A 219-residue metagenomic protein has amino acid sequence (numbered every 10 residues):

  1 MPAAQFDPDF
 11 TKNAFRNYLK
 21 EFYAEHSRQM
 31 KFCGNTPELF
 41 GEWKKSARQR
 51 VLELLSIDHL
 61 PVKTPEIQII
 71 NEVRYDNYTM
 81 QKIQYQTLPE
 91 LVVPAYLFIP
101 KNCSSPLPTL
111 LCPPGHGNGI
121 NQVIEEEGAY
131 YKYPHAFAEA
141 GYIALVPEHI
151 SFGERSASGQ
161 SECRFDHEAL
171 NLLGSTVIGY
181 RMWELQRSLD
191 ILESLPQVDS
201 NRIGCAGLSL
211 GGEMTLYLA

Functional and structural regions predicted by a protein language model:
M1-S27: Mature N-terminal, pre-catalytic/accessory segment of carbohydrate-active enzymes
K20-F98: Non-catalytic accessory segments flanking enzyme active sites
Y85-P89, I99-K101, G115-G117, S151 (+1 more regions): Short, flexible loop/turn elements at secondary-structure junctions
S105-S194: Cap/lid segment of the alpha/beta-hydrolase catalytic domain
F137, L218-A219: Aromatic pocket-lining residues of Rossmann-like dinucleotide-binding sites
Q197-S209: Alpha/beta-hydrolase fold nucleophile elbow
G207-Y217: Glycine-rich nucleophile elbow surrounding the catalytic serine of serine-hydrolase chemistry
